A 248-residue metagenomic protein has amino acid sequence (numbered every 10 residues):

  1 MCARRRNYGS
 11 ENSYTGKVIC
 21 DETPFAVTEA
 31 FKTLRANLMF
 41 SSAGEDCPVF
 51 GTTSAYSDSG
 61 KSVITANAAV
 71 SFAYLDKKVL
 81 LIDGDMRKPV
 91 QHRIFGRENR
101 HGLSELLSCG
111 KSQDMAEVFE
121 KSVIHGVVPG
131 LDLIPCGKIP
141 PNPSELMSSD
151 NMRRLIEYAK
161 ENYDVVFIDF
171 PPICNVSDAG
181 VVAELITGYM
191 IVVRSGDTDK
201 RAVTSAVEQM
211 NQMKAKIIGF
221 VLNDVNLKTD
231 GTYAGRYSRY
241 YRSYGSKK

Functional and structural regions predicted by a protein language model:
M1-K248: P-loop NTP-binding module
